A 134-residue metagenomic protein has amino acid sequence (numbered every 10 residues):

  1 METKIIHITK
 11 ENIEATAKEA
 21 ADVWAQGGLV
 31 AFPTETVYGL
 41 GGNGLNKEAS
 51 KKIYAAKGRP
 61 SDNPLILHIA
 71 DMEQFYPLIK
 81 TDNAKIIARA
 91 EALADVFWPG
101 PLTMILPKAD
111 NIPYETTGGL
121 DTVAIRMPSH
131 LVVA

Functional and structural regions predicted by a protein language model:
M1-A134: Active-site-adjacent structural elements in enzyme catalytic cores
